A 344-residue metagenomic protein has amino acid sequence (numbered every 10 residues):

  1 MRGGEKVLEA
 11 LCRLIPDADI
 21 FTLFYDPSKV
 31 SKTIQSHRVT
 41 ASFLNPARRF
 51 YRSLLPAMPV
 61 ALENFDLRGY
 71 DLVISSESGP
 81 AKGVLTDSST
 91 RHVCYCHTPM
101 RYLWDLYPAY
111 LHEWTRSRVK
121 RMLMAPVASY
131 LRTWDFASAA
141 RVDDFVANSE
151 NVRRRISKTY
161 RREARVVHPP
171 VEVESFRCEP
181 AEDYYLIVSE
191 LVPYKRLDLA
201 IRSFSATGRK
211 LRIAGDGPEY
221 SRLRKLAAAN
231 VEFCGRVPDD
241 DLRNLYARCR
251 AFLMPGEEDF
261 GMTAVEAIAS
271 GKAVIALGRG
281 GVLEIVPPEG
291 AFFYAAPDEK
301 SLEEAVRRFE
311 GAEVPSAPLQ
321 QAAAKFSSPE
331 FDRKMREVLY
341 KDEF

Functional and structural regions predicted by a protein language model:
D17-K82: Active-site donor-binding segments of glycosyltransferases and PAPS-dependent sulfotransferases
H112-F145, R153: Membrane-proximal helix-turn-helix segments that form the acceptor-binding/catalytic region of lipid-linked
V171-V173, R177-R212: Conserved donor-binding/catalytic core segment of Leloir-type glycosyltransferases
S221-D240: Nucleotide-activated donor-binding/catalytic signature segment of Leloir-type glycosyltransferases, i.e., the conserved
A247-D259, K272: Acidic donor-binding loop of glycosyltransferase active sites
A273-L277: Short hydrophobic beta-strand element within catalytic cores of glycosyltransferases and related nucleotide-activated
P288-K300, V306-E313: Conserved acidic donor-binding segment of nucleotide-sugar-dependent glycosyltransferases
K300, G311-Y340: A charged, aromatic-enriched C-terminal amphipathic alpha-helix characteristic of glycosyltransferases across folds
